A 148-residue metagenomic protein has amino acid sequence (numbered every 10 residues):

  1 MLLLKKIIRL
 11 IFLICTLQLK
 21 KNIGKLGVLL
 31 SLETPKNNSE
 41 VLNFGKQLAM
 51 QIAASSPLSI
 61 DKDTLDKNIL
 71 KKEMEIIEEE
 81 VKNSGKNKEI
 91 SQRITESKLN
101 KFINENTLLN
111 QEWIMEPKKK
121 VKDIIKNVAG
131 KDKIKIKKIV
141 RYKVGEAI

Functional and structural regions predicted by a protein language model:
M1-I148: N-terminal assembly/interaction segments in proteins that build large macromolecular machines
